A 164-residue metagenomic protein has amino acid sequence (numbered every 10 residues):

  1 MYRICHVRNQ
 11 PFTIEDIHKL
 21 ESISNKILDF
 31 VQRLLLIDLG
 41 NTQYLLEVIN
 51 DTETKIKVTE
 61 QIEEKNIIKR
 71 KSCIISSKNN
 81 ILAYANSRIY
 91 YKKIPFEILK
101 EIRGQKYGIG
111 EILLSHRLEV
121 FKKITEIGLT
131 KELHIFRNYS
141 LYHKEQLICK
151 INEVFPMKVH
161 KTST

Functional and structural regions predicted by a protein language model:
M1-T164: Composition-driven recognition of glycine/serine/threonine/acidic- and proline-rich low-complexity segments and repeats
